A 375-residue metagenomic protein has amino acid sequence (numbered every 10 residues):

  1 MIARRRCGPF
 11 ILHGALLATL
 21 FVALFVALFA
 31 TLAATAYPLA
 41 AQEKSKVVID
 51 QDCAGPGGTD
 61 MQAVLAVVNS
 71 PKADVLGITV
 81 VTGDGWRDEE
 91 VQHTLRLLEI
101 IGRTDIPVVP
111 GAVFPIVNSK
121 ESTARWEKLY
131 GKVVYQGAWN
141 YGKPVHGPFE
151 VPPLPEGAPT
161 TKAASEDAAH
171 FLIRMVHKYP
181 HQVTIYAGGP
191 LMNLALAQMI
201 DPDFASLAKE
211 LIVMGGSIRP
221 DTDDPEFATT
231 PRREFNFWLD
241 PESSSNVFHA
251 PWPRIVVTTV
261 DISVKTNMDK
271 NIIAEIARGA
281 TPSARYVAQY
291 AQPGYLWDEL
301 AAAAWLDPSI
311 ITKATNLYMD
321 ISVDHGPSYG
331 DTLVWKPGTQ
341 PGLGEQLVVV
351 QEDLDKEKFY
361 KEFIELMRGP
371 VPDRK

Functional and structural regions predicted by a protein language model:
M1-G14: N-terminal secretory signal peptides that target proteins for export/translocation
L12-T35: Bacterial N-terminal signal peptides
T35-A41: Sec/Tat signal peptide C-region and signal peptidase I cleavage site
Q42-R96, I101-T104, N140-V257, S263: Active-site histidine-anchored catalytic micro-motif
E43-S45, Q62-S70, D74-V75, F235-K375: Conformational coupling and interaction surfaces
M61-Q62, D88-Q92, A112, K120-A124 (+1 more regions): Extended, subdomain-level signal for the structured scaffold at the beginning of enzyme domains
I106-K162: Surface-exposed loop and adjacent secondary-structure segments within mature catalytic domains
S122-G131, P225-T230, I272: Short, surface-exposed amphipathic charged segments that create phosphate/polyanion-binding patches used for binding
